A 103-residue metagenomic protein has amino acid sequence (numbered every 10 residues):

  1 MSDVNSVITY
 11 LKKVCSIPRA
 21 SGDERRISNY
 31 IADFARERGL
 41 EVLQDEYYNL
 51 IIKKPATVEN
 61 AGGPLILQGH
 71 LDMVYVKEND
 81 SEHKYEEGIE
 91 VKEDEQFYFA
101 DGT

Functional and structural regions predicted by a protein language model:
M1-D3, I31, N79-D80: Mixed-charge, polar/low-complexity N-terminal
M1-G22: N-terminal capping segment at the start of a domain
T9-K12, E37, G69, E86: Residue-level signal for pocket-adjacent positions within structured domains
Y10, Y30, Y47-Y48, Y75 (+2 more regions): Sequence-level detector for tyrosine residue identity
K12-C15, A35, G39, Y75: Structural signal for hydrophobic packing residues in well-ordered secondary-structure cores of soluble enzyme domains
A20-G63: A non-catalytic alpha/beta surface segment that caps or lines the substrate-entry region of metallo-dependent hydrolase
A61-T103: Active-site metal-coordination/substrate-binding segment of hydrolases, especially metallo-dependent peptidases
